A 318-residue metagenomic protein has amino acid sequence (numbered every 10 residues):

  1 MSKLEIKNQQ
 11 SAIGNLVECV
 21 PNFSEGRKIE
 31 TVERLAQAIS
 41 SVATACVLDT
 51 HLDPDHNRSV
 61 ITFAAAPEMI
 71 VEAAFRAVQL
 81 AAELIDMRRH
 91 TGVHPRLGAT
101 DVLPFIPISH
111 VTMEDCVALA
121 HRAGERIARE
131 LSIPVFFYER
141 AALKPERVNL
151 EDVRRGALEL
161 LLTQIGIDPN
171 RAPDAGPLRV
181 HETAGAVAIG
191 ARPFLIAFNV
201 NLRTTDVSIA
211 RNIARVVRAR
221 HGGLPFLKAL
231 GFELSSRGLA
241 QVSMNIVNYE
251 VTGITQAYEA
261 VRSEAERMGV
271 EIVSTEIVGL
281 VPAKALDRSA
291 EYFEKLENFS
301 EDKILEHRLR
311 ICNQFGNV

Functional and structural regions predicted by a protein language model:
M1-G14: Short, basic, low-complexity termini and linkers enriched in Ser/Thr/Gly/Pro that act as targeting/leader peptides
G14-V318: Long, contiguous binding/interaction regions
